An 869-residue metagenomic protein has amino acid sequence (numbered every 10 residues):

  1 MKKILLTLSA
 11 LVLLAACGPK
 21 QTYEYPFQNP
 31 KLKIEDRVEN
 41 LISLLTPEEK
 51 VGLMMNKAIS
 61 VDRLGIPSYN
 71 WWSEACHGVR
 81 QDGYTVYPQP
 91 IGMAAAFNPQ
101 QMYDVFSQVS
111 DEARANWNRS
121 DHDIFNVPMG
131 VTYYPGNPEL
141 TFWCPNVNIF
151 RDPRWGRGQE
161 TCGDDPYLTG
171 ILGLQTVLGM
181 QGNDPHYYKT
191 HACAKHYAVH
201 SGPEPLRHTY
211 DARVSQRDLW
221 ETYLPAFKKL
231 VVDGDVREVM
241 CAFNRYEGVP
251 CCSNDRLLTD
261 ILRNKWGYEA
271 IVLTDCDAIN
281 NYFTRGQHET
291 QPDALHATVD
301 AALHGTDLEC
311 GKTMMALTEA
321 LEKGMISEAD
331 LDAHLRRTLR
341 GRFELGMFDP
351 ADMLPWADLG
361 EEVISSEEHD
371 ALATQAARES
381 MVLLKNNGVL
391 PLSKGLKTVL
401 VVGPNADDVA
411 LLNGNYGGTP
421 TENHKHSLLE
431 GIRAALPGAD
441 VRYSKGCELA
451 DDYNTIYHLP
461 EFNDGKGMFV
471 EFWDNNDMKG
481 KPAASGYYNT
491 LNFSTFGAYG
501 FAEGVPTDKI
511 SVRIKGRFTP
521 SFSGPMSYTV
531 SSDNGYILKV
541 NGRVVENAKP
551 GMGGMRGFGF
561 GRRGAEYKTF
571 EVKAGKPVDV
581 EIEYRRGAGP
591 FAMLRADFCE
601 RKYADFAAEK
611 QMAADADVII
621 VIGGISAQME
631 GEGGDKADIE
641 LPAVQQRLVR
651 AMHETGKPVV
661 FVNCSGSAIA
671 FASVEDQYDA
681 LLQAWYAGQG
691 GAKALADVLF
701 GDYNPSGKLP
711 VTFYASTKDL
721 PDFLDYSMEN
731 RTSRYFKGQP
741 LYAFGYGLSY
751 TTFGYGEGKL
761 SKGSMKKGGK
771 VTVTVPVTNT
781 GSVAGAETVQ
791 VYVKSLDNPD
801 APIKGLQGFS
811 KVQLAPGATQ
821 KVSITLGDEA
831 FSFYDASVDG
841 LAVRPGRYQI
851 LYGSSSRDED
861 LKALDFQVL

Functional and structural regions predicted by a protein language model:
M1-E24: Bacterial Sec-dependent N-terminal signal peptides
A16-M526, S531-Y834, G840-D858, Q867-L869: Glycoside hydrolase catalytic-domain context in secreted enzymes
